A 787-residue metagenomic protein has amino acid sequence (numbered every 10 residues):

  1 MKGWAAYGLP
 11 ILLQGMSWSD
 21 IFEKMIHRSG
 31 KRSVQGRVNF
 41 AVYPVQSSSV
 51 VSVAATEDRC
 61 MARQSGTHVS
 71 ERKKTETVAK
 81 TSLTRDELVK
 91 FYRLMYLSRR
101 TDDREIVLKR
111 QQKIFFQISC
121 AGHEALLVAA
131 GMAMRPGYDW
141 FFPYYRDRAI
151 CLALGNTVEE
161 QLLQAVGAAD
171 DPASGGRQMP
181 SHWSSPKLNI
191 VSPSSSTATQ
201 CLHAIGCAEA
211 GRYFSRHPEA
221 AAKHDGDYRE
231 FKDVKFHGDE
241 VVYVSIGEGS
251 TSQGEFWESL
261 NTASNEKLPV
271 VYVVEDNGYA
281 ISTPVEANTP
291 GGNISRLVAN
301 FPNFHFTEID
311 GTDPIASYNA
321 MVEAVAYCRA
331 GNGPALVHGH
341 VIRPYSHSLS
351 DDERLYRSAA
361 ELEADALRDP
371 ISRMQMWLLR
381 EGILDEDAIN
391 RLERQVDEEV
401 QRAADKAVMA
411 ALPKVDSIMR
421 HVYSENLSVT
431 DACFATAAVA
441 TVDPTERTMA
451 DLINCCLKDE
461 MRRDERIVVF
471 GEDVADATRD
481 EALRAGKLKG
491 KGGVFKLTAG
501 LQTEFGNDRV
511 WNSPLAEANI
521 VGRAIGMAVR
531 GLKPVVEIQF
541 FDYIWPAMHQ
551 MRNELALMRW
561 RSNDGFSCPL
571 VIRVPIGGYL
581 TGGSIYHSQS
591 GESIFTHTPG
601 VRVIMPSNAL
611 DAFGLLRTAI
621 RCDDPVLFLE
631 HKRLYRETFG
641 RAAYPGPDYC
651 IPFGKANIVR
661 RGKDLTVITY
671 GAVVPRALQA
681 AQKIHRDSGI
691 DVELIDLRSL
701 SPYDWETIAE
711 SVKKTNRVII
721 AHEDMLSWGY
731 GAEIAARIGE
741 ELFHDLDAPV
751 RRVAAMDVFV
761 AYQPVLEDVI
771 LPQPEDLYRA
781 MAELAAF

Functional and structural regions predicted by a protein language model:
A5, P10, S29, S33 (+3 more regions): Intrinsic, low-complexity polybasic segments
Y7, F22, F40-Y43: Aromatic (phenylalanine/tyrosine) cluster motif
C60-Y243, N265, M419-P625, L629 (+2 more regions): Thiamine diphosphate
L126, A149-C151, T251-S252, Y279-S282 (+13 more regions): Flexible loop/turn segments at secondary-structure boundaries
I190-D405, M409, T596-N716, A721: Glycine-rich ThDP/TPP pyrophosphate-binding loop and its adjacent helix/strand module within ThDP-dependent enzymes
R380, G731-F787: Peripheral docking tails and interdomain loops at the edges of cofactor- or intermediate-handling domains
S562, H685-I690, E741-L746: Short helix-capping segments at alpha-helix termini
